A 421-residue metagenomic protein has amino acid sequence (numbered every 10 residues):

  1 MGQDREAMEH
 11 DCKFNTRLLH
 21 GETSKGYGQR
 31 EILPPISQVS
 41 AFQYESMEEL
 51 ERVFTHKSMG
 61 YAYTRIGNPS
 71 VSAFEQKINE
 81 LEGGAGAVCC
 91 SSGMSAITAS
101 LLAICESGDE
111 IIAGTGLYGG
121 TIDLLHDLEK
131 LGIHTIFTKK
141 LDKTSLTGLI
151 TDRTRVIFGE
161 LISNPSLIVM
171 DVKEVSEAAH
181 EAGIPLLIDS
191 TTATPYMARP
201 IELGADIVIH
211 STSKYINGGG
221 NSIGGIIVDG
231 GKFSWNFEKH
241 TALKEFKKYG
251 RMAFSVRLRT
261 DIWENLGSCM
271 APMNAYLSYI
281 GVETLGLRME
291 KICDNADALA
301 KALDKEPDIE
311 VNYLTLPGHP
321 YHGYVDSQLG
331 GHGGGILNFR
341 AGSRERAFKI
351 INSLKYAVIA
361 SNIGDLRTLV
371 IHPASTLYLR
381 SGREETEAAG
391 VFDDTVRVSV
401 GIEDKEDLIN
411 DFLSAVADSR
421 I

Functional and structural regions predicted by a protein language model:
M1-G60: N-terminal glycine-rich, Lys/His-bearing helix-loop that initiates the first secondary-structure elements of many
G2, C12, A85, H126-D127 (+6 more regions): PLP-dependent enzyme catalytic core of the Aspartate aminotransferase-like
G2, E6-H10, N15-Y27, A87-E306: Conserved PLP-enzyme active-site core in the AAT-like
E9-N15, G21, P69, G364-D365 (+1 more regions): Positively charged, small/polar-rich N-terminal and surface patches that mediate targeting and assembly and bind
A41, D229-F233, A341-E345: Short loop segments at secondary-structure junctions
A41, S46-T98, G120-D127: Conserved N-terminal alpha-helix of the aminotransferase class I/II PLP-enzyme fold
M59, A85, I223, N274 (+3 more regions): Short amphipathic alpha-helical segments
D304, E310-V396, V400: Conserved C-terminal alpha-helix-loop-beta "cap" of PLP-dependent enzymes that closes/shapes the active-site mouth
